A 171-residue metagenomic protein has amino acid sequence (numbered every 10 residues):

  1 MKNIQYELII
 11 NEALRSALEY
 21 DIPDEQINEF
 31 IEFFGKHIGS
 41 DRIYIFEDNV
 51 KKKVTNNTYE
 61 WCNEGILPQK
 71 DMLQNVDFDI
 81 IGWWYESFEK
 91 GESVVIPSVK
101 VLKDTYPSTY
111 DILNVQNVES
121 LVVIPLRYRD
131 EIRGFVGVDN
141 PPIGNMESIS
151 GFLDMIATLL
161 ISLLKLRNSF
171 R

Functional and structural regions predicted by a protein language model:
M1-E25, K36, L166-R171: Signal-transmission linkers at sensory-effector interfaces
I31-G35, S40-N49: Short, hydrophobic-rich beta-strand element in sensory/regulatory alpha-beta domains
Y44-E86: GAF sensory/regulatory domain recognition with acknowledged cross-activation on helical regulatory dimers
P97-S120, N140: Signal-transducing coupling segments at domain and membrane junctions
E119-R127: A short, aliphatic-rich beta-strand micro-motif
L126-R129, I143-G144: Sensor-regulatory modules in signal-transduction proteins
G134-G144: Short beta-strand-to-loop transition segments that serve as allosteric relay/switch motifs in sensory/regulatory domains
G144-K165: Amphipathic alpha-helical "output/dimerization" segments
